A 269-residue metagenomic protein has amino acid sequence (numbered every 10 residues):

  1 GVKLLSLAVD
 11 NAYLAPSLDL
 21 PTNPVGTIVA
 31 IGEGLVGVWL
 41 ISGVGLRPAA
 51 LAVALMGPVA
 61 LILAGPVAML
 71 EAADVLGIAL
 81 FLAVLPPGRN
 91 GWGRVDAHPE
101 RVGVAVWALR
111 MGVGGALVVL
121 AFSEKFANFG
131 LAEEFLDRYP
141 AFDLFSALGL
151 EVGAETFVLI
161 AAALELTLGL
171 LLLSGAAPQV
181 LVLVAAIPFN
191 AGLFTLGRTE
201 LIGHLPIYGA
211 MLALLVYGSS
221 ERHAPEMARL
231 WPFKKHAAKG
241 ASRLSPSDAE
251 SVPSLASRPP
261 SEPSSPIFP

Functional and structural regions predicted by a protein language model:
G1-F135, F145-T167, L173-P269: Extended, low-polarity transmembrane helix blocks
A141: Short regulatory "switch" loops immediately downstream of catalytic or recognition motifs within protein catalytic
